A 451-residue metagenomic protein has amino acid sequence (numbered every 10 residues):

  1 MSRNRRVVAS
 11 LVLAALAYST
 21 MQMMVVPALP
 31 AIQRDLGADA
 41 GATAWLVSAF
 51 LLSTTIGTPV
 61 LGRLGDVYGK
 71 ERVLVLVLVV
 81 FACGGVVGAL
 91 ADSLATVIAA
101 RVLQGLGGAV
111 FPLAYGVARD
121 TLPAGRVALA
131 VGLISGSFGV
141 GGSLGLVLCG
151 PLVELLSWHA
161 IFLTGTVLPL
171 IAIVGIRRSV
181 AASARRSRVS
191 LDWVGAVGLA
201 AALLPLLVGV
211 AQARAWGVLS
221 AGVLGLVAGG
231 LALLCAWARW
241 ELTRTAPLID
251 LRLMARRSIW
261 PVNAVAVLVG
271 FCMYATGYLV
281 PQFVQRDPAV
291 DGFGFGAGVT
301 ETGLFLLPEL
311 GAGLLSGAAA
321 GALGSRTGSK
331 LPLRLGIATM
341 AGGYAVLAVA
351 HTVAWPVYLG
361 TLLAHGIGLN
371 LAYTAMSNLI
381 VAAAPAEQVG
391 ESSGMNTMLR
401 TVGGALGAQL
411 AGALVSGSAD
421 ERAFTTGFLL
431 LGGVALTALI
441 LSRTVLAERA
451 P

Functional and structural regions predicted by a protein language model:
R5-T20, M24-L29, L36-A40, A44-A49 (+4 more regions): 12-transmembrane solute porter fold
A31, P59-R63, V67, P151 (+2 more regions): Membrane-interface helix termini in secondary transporters
D35-G37, G69, L90-T96, P123 (+4 more regions): Helix-breaking motifs and short loop linkers at transmembrane-helix boundaries and internal kinks in secondary membrane
T55-L94: Conserved MFS/SLC helix-loop-helix module at the cytosolic interface between two early adjacent transmembrane helices
R72-V87, T166, L331-A345: Structural signature of the two symmetry-related core transmembrane helices
V80-V87, A95-Q104, G343, P356-A364: Paired small-residue
V102-G136: Cytoplasmic helix-loop-helix junction between adjacent transmembrane helices in 12-TM secondary transporters
E154-A264, G270-C272, G277-P281, F305 (+1 more regions): Hydrophobic transmembrane-helix bundles of small-molecule transporters
